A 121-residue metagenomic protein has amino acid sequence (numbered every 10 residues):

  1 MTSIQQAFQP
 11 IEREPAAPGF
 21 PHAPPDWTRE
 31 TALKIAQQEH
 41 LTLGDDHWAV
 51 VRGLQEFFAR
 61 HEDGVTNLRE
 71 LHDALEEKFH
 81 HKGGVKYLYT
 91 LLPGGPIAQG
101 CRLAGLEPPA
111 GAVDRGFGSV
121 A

Functional and structural regions predicted by a protein language model:
T2-A36: Histone-fold modules and their flanking histone-like tails across chromatin and transcription assemblies
P18-D26, H61-G64, A74-E76, Y87-L88: A short, ordered amphipathic alpha-helix with a cationic face
E30-I35, G53, E70-A74: A general alpha-helix detector
K34-A49: Short, contiguous, helix-prone interaction/anchoring segments in small proteins
E39, F57-E62: Short amphipathic alpha-helical interaction patches enriched in hydrophobic/aromatic residues with interspersed Lys/Arg
V51-A59, E76: Amphipathic alpha-helical segments that form the core helices of the histone-fold
H72-A121: Helix-rich interaction surfaces within compact, conserved domain-sized segments that mediate assembly or partner
